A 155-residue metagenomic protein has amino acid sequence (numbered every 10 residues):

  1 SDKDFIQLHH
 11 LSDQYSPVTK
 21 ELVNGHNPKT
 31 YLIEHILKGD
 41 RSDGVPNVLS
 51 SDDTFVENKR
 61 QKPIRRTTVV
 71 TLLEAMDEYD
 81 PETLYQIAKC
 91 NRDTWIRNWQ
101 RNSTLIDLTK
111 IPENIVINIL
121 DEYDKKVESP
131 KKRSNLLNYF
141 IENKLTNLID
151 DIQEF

Functional and structural regions predicted by a protein language model:
S1-Y139, T146, D150: Extended two-metal-dependent nuclease catalytic cores across DNA- and RNA-processing enzymes
